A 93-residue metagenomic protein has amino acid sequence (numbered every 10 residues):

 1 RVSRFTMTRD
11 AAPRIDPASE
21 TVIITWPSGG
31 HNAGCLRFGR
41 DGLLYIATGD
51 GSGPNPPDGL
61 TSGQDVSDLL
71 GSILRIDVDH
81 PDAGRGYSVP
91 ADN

Functional and structural regions predicted by a protein language model:
R1-P56: Acidic, Gly/Ser/Thr-rich repeat motifs that build Ca2+-stabilized beta-propeller blades
R1-S3, D65, S72-L74: A short loop-to-beta-strand structural motif that recurs across blades of beta-propeller domains
R4-I15, L74-P90: Short loop/turn segments immediately following beta-strands, especially the blade-tip and inter-blade linker loops
T21, G34, G71-S72, Y87 (+1 more regions): Extracytoplasmic/periplasmic beta-strand context in beta-sandwich domains, especially the cupredoxin/COX2 CuA-binding
D41-G42, G49-S52, L69-L70, R75-P81: A fold-level detector for beta-propeller and closely related beta-sheet-rich head/sensor domains
L43-A47, A83-G86, D92-N93: Conserved beta-propeller blade signature
P56-S67: Short consensus segments that form the blades of beta-propeller domains, in both extracellular/periplasmic
